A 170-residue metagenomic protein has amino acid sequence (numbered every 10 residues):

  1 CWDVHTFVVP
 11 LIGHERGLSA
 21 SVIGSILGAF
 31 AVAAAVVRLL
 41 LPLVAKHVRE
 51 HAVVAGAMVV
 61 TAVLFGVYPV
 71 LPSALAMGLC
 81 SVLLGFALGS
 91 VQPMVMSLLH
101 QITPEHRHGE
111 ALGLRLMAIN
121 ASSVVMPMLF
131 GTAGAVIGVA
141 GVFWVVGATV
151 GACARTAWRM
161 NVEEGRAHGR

Functional and structural regions predicted by a protein language model:
W2-I12, R16: Helix-loop boundary and gating motifs at the non-cytosolic
A20-S21, E105-R115: Loop-to-transmembrane helix entry/capping segments in MFS-fold secondary transporters and related SLC/MFSD carriers
S25-A34, I119: Transmembrane alpha-helical segments of major facilitator superfamily
V37-R49, G134-A135: Helix-to-loop junctions at the C-terminal end of transmembrane segments in multipass secondary transporters
A52-V67: Structural signature of the two symmetry-related core transmembrane helices
L75-L83: Paired small-residue
S90-T103: Intracellular juxtamembrane helix-capping segments at the cytosolic ends of symmetry-related transmembrane helices
T132-T149: A membrane-interface helix-boundary motif in multi-pass transporters
